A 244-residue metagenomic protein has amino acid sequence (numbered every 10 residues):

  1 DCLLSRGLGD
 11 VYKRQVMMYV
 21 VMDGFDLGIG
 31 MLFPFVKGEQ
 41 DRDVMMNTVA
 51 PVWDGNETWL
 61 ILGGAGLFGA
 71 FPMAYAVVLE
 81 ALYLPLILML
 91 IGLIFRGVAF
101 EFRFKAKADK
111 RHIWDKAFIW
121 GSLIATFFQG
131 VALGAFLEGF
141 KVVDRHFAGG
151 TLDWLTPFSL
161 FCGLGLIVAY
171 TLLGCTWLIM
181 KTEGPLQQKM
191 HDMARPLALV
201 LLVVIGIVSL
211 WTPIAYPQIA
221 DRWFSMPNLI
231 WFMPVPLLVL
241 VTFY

Functional and structural regions predicted by a protein language model:
D1-Y12: Single conserved hydrophobic/aromatic residue that forms the stacking wall/gate of nucleotide- or nucleobase-binding
D10-R14, L62-A74, I205-P217: Membrane-embedded alpha-helical segments in integral membrane proteins
D10-Y19, L79-I91, I119, D153-I167: Alpha-helical transmembrane segments
V21-G28, A65-F68, I91-F95, G130-L133 (+1 more regions): Alpha-helical transmembrane segments of polytopic integral membrane proteins, especially the permease/helical cores
V21-N47, L173: Membrane-interface helix-loop junction between the first two transmembrane segments
G30-F33, G66, M180-T182: Re-entrant/interfacial helical elements at transmembrane boundaries that shape and gate the permeation pathway
V52-S122, V143, I219-P227: Membrane-interface helix-loop-helix modules in multi-pass inner-membrane proteins
F102-Y244: Long, contiguous internal "core" modules enriched in hydrophobic/ aromatic residues
